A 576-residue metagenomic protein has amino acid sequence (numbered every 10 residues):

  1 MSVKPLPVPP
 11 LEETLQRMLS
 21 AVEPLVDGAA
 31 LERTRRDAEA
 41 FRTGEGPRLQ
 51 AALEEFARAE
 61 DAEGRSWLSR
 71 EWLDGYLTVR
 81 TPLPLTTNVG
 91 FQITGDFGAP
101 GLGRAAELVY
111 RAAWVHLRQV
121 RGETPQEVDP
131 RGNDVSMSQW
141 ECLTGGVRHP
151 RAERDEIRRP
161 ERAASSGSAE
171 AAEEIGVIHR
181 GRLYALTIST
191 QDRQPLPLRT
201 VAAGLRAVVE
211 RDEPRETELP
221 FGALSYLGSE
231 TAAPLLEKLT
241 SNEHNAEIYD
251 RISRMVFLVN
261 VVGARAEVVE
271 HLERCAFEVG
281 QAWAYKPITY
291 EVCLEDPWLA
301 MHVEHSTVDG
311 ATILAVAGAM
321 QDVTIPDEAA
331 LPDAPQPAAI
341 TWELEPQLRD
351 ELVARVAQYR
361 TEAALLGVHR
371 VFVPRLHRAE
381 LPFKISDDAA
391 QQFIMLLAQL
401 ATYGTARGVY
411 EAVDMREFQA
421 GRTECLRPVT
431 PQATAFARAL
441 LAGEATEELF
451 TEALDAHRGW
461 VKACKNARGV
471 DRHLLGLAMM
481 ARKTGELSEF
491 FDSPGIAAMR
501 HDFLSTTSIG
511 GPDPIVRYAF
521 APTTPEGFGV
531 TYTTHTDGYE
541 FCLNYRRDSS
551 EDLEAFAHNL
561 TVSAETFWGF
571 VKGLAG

Functional and structural regions predicted by a protein language model:
M1-K286, E295, E304, V308-G576: Long, Pro/Ser/Thr-rich low-complexity/intrinsically disordered regulatory tracts in eukaryotic proteins
